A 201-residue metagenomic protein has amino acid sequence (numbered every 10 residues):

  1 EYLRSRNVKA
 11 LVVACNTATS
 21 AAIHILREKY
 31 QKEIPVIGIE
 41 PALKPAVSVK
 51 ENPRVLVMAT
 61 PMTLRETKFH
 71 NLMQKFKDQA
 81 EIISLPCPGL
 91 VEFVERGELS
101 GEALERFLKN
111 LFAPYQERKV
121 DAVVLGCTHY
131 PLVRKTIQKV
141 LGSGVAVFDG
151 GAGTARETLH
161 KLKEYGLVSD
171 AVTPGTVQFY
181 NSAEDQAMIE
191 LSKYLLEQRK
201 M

Functional and structural regions predicted by a protein language model:
E1-M201: Non-catalytic structural scaffold of enzyme domains
